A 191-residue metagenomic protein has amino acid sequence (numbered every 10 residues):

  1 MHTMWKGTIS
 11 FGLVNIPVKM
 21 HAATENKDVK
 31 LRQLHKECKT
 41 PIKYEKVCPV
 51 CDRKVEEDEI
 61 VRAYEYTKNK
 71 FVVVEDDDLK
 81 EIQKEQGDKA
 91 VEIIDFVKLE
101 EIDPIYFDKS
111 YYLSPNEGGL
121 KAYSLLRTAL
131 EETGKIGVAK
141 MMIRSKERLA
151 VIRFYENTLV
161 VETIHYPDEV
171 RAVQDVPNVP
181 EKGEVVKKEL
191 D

Functional and structural regions predicted by a protein language model:
M1-D191: Boundary segments of small protein-protein interaction reader/adaptor domains
